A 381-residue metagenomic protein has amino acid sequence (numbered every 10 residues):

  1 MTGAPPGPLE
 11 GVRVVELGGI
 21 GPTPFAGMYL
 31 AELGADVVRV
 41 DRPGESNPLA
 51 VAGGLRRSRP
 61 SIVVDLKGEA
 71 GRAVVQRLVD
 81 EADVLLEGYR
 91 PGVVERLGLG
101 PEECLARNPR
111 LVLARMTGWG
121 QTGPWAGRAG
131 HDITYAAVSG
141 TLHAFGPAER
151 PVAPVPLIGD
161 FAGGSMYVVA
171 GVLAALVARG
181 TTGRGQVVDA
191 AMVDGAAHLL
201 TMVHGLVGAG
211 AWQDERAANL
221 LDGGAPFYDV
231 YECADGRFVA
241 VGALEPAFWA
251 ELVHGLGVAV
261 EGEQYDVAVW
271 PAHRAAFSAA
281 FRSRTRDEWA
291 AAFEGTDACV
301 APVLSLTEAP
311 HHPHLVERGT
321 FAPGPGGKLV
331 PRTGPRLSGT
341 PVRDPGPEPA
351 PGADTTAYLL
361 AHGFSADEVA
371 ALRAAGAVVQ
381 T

Functional and structural regions predicted by a protein language model:
T2, P325-A371: Flexible, small-/acidic-enriched active-site or ligand-binding loops
P6-E45: Conserved small-residue-rich beta-alpha loop and adjacent elements that most often cradle the phosphate/pyrophosphate
V15, L55-A106, R282: A structured beta-alpha segment of the ubiquitous adenosine-cofactor-binding alpha/beta core
G19, L66, R90-P91, T117-G118 (+1 more regions): Short glycine-/small-residue-rich Rossmann-like dinucleotide-binding loops
Y29, L33, R96-V239, A243-L244: Active-site-adjacent "lid/gating" segments in soluble enzymes
D222, P226-T296, V300: Aromatic-enriched alpha-helical interface/lid elements that frame and gate functional surfaces
G295-P345: A glycine-rich dinucleotide-binding beta-alpha-beta segment and adjacent secondary-structure elements that constitute
D367-T381: Amphipathic terminal alpha-helices
